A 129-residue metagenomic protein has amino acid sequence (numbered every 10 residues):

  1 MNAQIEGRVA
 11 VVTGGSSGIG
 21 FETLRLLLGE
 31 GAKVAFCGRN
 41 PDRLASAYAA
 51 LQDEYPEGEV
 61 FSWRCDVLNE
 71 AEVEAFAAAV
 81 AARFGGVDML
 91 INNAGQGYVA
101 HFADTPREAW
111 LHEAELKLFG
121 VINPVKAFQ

Functional and structural regions predicted by a protein language model:
M1-V11: Flexible N-terminal pre-Rossmann segment of NAD(P)-dependent oxidoreductases
V9, S16-G18: Conserved glycine-rich cofactor-binding loop
E30-S46: Conserved glycine-rich Rossmann-like NAD(P)H-binding loop of the short-chain dehydrogenase/reductase
P41-D42, R64-A75, R107: The beta1-alpha1 cofactor-binding region of Rossmann-like NAD(H)/NADP(H)-dependent oxidoreductases
F76, I91, P124-F128: Hydrophobic positions on the long internal alpha-helix of Rossmann-like NAD(P)-dependent oxidoreductase domains
N93-Y98: Conserved NAD(P)H cofactor-binding loop of Rossmann-fold oxidoreductase domains
H101-F102, P106-A114: Substrate-binding pocket helix/loop in short-chain dehydrogenase/reductase
